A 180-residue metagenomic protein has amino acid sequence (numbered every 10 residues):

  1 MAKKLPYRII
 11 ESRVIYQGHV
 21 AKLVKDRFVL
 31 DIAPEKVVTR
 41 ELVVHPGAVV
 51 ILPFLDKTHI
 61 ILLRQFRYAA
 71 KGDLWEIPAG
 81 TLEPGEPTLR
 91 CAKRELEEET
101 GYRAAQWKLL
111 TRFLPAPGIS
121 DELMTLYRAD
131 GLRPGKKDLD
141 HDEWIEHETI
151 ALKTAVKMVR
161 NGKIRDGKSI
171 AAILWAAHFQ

Functional and structural regions predicted by a protein language model:
M1-G18: Extreme N-terminal tail/first-helix region
A2-K3, Y7, D73, P84 (+5 more regions): Nudix hydrolase/Nudix homology domain
A2-P6, R40, V50-L52, H59-R94 (+1 more regions): Conserved Nudix-box catalytic region and its N-terminal flanking loop in Nudix hydrolases and closely related
R13-V50, D56: Acidic, metal-coordinating catalytic segment for phosphate/diphosphate chemistry, firing primarily on the Nudix
K25-V29, P53, R128-D130, T149-A151: Short, well-ordered beta-strand micro-motif
P46, F54-L55, R67, E76 (+2 more regions): Active-site segment of metal-dependent pyrophosphate-handling enzymes, primarily the Nudix hydrolase catalytic core
